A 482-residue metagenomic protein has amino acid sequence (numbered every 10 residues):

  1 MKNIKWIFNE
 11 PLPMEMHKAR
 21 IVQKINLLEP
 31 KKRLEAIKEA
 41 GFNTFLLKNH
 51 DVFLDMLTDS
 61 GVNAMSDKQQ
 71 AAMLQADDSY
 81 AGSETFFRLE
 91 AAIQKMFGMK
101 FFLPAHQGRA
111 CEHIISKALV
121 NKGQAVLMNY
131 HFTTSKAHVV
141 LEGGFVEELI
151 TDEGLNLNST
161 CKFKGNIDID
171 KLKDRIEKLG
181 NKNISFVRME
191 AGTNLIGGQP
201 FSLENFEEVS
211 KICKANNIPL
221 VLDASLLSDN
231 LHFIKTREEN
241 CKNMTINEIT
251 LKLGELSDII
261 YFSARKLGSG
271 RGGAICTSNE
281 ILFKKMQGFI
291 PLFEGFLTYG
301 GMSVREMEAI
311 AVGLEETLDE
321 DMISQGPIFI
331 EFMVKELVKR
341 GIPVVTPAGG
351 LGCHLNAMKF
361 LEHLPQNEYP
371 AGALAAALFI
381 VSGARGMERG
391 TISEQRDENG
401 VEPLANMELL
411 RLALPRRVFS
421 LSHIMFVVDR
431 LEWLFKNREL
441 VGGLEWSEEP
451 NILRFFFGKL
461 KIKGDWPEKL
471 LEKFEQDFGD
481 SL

Functional and structural regions predicted by a protein language model:
K2-F42, L46-A64, Q69, D78-F102 (+2 more regions): Conserved PLP-enzyme active-site core in the AAT-like
G144-E148, L282-K285, R305, I380-M407: Flexible glycine/proline-rich, aromatic-decorated loop/lid segments
K173, G295-T298, A311-G313, A357 (+5 more regions): PLP-dependent class I/II
F201, H354-Y369, E398-L404, F455-K461: Short glycine/threonine-rich loop-to-helix capping motif typified by GTGT followed within a few residues by an Asp-Pro
R265-L267, P370-A377: Phosphate/diphosphate-binding loops
K284, E362-P370, R417-F426: Short, conserved charged micro-motifs
I330-E331, V345-N356: Conserved glycine-rich beta-strand-loop-beta hairpin in the small C-terminal domain of fold type I
V381, S393-L482: PLP-dependent enzyme catalytic core of the Aspartate aminotransferase-like
